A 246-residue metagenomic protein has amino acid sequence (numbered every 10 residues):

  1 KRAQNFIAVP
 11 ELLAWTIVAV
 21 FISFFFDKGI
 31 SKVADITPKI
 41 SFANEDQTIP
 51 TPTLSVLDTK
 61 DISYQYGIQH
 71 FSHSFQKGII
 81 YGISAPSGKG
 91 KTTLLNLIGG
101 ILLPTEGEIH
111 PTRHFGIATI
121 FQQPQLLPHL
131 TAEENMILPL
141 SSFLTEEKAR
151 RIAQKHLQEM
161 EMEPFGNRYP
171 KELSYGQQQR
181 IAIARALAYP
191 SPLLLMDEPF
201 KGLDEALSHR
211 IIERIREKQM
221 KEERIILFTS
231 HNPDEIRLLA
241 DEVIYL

Functional and structural regions predicted by a protein language model:
S84-P86: The feature captures the beta-strand-to-loop junction immediately N-terminal to the Walker
G99: Helix-to-loop junction immediately C-terminal to a conserved catalytic motif
K148-F165: Conserved ABC ATPase "signature" region
Y169-L173, Q177: Conserved ABC ATPase signature
I183: Hydrophobic anchor residue at the start of the ABC signature
Y189: Conserved signature/switch motifs of ABC ATPase nucleotide-binding domains
L194-E198: Catalytic Walker B motif of ABC-type/P-loop ATPase nucleotide-binding domains
E205-L207: Helix N-cap at the start of a conserved alpha-helix in ABC-type nucleotide-binding domains
